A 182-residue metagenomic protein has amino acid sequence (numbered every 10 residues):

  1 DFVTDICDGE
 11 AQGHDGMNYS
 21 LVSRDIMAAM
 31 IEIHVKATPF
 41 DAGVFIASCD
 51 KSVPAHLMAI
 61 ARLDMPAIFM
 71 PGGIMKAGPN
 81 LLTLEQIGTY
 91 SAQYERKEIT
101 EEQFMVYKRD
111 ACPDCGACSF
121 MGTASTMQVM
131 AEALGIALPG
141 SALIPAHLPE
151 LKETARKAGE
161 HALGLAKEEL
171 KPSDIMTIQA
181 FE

Functional and structural regions predicted by a protein language model:
D1-V22: Anionic-ligand anchoring segments at beta-strand to alpha-helix junctions in alpha/beta enzyme folds, i.e., glycine
S20-T177: Active-site cavity-forming subdomains of large catalytic enzyme subunits
